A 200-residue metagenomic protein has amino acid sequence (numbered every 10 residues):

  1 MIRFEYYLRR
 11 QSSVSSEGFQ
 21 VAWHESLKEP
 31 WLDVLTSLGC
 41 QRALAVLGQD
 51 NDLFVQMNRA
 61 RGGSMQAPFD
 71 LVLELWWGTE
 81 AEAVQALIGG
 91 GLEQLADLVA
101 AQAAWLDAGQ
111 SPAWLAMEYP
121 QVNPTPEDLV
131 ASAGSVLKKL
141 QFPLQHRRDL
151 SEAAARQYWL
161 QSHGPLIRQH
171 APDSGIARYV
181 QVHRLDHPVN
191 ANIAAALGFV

Functional and structural regions predicted by a protein language model:
M1-V200: Macromolecular interaction modules
